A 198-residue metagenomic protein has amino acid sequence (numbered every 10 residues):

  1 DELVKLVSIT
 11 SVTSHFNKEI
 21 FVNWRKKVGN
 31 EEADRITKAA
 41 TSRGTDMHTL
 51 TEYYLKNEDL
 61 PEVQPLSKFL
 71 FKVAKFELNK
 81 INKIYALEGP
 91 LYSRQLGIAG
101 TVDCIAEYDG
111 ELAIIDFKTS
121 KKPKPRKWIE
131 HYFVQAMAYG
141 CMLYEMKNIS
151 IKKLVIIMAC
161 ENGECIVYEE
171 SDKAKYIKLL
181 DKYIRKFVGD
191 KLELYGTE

Functional and structural regions predicted by a protein language model:
D1-A99: Metal-dependent nuclease catalytic cores that hydrolyze phosphodiester bonds in DNA/RNA, characterized by
Y85-E193: Mg2+/Mn2+-dependent nuclease catalytic core
L194, E198: Acidic, carboxylate-rich catalytic segments that either coordinate divalent cations
